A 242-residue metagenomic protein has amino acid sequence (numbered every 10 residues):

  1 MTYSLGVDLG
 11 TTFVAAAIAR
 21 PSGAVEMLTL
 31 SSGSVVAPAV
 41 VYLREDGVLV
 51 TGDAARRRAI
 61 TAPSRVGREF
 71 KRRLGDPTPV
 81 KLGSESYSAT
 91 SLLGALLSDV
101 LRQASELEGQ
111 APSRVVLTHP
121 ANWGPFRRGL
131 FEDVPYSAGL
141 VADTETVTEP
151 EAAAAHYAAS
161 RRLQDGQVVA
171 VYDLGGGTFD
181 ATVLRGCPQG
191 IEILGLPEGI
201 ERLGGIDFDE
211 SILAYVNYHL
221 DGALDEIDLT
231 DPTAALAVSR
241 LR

Functional and structural regions predicted by a protein language model:
M1-R72, S86, E106-R242: Oxyanion-binding/catalytic loops of NTP- or PPi-dependent enzymes
G75: Short conserved AdoMet
T78-G83: AMP-dependent adenylate-forming
E85-A95: Conserved AMP-binding/adenylate-forming core of the ANL superfamily
G94-A104: Short, well-ordered amphipathic alpha-helical segments that serve as non-catalytic structural scaffolds within diverse
